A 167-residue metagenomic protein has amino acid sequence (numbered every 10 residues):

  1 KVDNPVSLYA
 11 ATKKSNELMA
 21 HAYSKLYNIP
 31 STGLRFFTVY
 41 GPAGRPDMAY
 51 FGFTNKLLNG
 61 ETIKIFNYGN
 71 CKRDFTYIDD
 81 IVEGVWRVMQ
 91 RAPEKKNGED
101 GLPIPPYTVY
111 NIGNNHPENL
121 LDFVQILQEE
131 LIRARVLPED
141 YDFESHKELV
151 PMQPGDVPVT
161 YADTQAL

Functional and structural regions predicted by a protein language model:
K1-G33, R45: Catalytic helix-loop patch of NAD(P)-dependent Rossmann-fold dehydrogenases
K14-H21, T54, E83, L121: Conserved active-site helix of classical SDR/Rossmann-fold NAD(P)-dependent CH-OH oxidoreductases
F37: Proline-glycine-enriched beta-turn/loop adjacent to the NAD(P) cofactor-binding site in Rossmann-like oxidoreductases
G41: Short beta-strand->alpha-helix junction loop in the catalytic core of nucleotide-activated group-transfer enzymes
G44-R45, I63: Activation segment of protein kinase catalytic domains
L57-L167: C-terminal substrate-binding subdomain of Rossmann-fold SDR/epimerase-dehydratase oxidoreductases
